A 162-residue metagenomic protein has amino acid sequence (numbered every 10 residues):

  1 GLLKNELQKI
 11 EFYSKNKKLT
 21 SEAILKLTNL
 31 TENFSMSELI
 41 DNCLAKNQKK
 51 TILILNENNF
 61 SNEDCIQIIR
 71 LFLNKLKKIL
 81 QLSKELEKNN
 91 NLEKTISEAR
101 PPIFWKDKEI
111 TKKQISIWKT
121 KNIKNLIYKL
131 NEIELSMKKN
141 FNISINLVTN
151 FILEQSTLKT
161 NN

Functional and structural regions predicted by a protein language model:
G1-D41, A45, S116, I133-S144 (+1 more regions): Non-catalytic interfacial helical region
K18-N122, K159-T160: Small-residue-rich helix-loop
E22, S83-L86, I127, N142-N146: Short coil/turn segments at secondary-structure boundaries
E109-T111, L126-S136: Short helix/strand-capping connector loops at secondary-structure junctions
